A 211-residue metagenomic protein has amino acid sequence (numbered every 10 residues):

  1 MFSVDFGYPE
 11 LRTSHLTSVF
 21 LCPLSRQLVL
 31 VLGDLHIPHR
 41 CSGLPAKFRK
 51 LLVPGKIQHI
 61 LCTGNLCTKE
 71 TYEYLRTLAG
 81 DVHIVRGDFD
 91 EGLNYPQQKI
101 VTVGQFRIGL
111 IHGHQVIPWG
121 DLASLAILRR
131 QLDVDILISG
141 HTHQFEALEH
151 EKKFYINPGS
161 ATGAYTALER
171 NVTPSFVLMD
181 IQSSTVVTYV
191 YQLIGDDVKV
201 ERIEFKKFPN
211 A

Functional and structural regions predicted by a protein language model:
M1-D81, D90-Q97, Q105, P174-S175 (+3 more regions): N-terminal active-site segment of His-dependent metallophosphoesterases
F2, T142-E151, S183-A211: A short C-terminal boundary segment appended to hydrolase-like catalytic domains
L21, Y74, K99-T102, L128 (+2 more regions): Short secondary-structure boundary/capping segments
L21-L30, I100-G109, E149-Y155, M179-V187: Beta-strand-turn-beta hairpins that frame and shape the catalytic cleft of phosphate-ester-processing enzymes
V31-G33, H59-N65, V82-G87, G109-H112 (+2 more regions): Active-site neighborhood of phospho(di)ester-bond hydrolases with catalytic His/Asp-centered motifs
I37, T68, Q115, Q144 (+1 more regions): Short active-site segment of divalent metal-dependent hydrolases/proteases that encodes the spacing between
A79-V134: Helix-adjacent hinge/juxtasegments
D81-H83, W119-T188: Conserved beta-sheet core of the metallophosphoesterase superfamily
